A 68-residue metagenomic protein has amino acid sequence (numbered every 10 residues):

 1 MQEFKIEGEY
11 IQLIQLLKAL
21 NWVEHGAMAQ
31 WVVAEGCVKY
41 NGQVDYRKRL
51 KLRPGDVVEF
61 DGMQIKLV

Functional and structural regions predicted by a protein language model:
M1-I11: A detector for short, charged/polar N-terminal pre-domain segments
Q2-E3, V57-V68: A positively charged, amphipathic N-terminal helix/segment that binds anionic biomolecules
E9-P54: A basic, amphipathic helix-loop patch mediating RNA/tRNA/ribosome contacts
